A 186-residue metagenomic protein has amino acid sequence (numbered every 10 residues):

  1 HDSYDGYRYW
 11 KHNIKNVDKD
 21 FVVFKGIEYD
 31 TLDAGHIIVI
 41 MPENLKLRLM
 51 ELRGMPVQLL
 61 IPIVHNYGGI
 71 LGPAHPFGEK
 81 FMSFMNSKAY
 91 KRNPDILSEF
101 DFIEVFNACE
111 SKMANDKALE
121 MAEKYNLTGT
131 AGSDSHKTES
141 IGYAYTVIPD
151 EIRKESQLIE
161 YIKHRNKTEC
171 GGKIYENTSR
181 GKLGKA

Functional and structural regions predicted by a protein language model:
H1, H75, H136: Histidine-centered divalent metal-coordination motifs
H1-D2, I27-Y29: Short glycine-rich, polar/acidic loop-and-turn segments at beta strand-coil junctions
H1-D5, I70-G72: Divalent metal-dependent hydrolysis catalytic cores, especially in the metallo-beta-lactamase
R8-D18, V22, Y29-L47, I61-N66 (+1 more regions): Charged catalytic cores and adjacent phosphate/nucleic-acid-binding surfaces used for phosphate/nucleic-acid chemistry
L52-G54: Caspase-like (clan CD) cysteine peptidase catalytic core
P56, L60: Phosphate-binding/switch loop-helix module in NTP-utilizing enzymes
Y67-F77: Short beta-strand/loop segments at the ligand-binding rim of alpha/beta enzyme cores
